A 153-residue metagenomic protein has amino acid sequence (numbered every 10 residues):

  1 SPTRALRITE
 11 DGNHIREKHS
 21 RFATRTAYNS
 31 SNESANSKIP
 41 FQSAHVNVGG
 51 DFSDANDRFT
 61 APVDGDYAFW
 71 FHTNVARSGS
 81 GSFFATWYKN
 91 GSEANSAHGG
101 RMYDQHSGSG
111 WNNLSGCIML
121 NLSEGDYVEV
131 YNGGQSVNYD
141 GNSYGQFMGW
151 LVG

Functional and structural regions predicted by a protein language model:
S1-P2: Short, small/polar residue-rich loop motifs at catalytic or cofactor-binding pockets
A5, T9-G153: Extracellular jelly-roll beta-sandwich "head" domains, especially the C-terminal globular C1q domain
